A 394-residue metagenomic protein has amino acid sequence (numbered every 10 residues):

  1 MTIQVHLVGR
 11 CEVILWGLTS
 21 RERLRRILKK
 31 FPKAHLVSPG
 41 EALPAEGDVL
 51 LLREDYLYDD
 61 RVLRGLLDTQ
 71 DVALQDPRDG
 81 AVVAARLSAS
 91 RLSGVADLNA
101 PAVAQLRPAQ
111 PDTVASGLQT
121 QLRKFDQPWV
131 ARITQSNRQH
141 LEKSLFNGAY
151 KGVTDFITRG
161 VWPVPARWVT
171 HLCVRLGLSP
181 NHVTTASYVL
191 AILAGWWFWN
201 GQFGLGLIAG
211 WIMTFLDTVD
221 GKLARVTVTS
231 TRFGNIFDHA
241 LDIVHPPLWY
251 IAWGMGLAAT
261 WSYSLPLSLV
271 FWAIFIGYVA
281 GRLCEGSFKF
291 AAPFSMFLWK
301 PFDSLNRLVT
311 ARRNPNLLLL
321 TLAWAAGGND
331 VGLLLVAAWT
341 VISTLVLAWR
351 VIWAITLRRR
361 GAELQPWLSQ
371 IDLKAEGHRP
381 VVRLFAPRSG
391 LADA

Functional and structural regions predicted by a protein language model:
M1-G40: N-terminal glycine-rich phosphate-binding loop and ensuing alpha1 helix
R21, D55, S179: Residue-level signal for inorganic ion chemistry
V37-R86: Conserved beta-loop-beta/alpha segment of the NTase-like Rossmann-fold superfamily that binds/positions NTPs
A81-V169, H239-A394: A feature for the membrane-embedded catalytic helix bundles of lipid/isoprenoid biosynthetic enzymes
R159-R167, L172-R175, H182-A191: A short mid-domain helix/strand-loop element embedded in enzyme catalytic domains that forms or borders the active-site
R167-R175, G221, R225, N235 (+1 more regions): Short amphipathic alpha-helical coupling elements at transmembrane boundaries
H182-F233, G332: Membrane-embedded alpha-helical segments that form the functional core of polytopic membrane enzymes, especially those
